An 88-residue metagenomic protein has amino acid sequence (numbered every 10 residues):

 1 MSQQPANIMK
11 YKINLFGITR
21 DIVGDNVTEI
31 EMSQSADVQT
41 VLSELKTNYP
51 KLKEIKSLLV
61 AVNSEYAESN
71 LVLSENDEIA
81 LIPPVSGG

Functional and structural regions predicted by a protein language model:
S2-S86: Ubiquitin-like/PB1-type beta-grasp interaction modules and other compact soluble beta-rich domains
